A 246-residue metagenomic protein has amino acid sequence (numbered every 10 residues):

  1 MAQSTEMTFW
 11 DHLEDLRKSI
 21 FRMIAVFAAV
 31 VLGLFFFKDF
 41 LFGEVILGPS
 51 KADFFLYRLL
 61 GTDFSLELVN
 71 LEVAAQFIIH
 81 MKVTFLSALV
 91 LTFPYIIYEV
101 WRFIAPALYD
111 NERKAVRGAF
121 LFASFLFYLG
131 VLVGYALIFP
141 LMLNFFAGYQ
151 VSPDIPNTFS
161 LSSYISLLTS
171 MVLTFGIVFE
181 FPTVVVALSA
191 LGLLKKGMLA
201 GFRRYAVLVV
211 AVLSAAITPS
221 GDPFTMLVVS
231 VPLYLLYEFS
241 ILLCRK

Functional and structural regions predicted by a protein language model:
M1-K246: Membrane topogenic/interface segments and analogous intrinsically disordered interaction regions
